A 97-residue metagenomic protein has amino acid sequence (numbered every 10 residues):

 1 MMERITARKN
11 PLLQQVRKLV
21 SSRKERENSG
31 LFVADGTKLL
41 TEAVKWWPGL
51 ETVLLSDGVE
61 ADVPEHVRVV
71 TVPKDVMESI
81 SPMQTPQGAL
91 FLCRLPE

Functional and structural regions predicted by a protein language model:
M1-E97: Arg/Lys-rich RNA-binding interfaces used to dock onto structured RNA substrates
